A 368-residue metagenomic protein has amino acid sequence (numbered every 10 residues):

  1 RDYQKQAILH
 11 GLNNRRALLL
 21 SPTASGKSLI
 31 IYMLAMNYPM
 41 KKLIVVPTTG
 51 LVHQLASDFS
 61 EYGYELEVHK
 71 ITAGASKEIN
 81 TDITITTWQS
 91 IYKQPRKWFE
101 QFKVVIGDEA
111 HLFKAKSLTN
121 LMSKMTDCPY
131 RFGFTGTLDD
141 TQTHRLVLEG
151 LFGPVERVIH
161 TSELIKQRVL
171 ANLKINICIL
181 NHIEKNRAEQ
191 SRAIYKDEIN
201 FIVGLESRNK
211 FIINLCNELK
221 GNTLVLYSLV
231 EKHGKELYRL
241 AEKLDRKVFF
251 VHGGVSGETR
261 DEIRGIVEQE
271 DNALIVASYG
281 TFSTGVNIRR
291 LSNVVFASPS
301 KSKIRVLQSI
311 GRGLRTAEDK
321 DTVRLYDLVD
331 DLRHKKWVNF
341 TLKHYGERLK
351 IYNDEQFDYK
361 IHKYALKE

Functional and structural regions predicted by a protein language model:
R1-L20: Conserved pre-motif I regulatory segment
N14-A35: Walker A/P-loop
M40-K93: Conserved nucleic-acid-binding Ia/Ib motif block in the N-terminal RecA-like helicase ATPase lobe
H53, E67-N80, L224, K235-E236 (+1 more regions): Conserved helicase ATPase core of P-loop NTP-dependent helicases/translocases
A73-V104, A115-N120, T281: Conserved helix/coil segment N-terminal to the catalytic DExD/H
K103-V104, H111-N176, Y352: Post-DEXD/H (motif II) to motif III coupling segment of the RecA-like Helicase ATP-binding lobe
T137, G253-D354: Conserved RecA-like P-loop NTPase helicase motor core
Q190-S228, K232-L240: Conserved interdomain hinge at the start of the Helicase C-terminal
